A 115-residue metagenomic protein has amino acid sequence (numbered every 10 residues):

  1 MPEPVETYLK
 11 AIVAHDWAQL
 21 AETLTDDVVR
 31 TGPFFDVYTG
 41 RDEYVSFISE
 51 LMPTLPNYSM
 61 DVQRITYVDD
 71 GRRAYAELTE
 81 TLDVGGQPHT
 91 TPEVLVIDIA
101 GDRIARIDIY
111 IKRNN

Functional and structural regions predicted by a protein language model:
P2-E3: Amphipathic alpha-helical repeat elements characteristic of tetratricopeptide repeat
A14-T31: Short, well-ordered alpha-helical segments enriched in acidic and aromatic residues
T31, V45-N115: A beta-strand edge to alpha-helix "cap/lid" segment located at domain peripheries
V37-S46: Short beta-edge strand/loop motif at the mouth of beta-sheet-based domains
